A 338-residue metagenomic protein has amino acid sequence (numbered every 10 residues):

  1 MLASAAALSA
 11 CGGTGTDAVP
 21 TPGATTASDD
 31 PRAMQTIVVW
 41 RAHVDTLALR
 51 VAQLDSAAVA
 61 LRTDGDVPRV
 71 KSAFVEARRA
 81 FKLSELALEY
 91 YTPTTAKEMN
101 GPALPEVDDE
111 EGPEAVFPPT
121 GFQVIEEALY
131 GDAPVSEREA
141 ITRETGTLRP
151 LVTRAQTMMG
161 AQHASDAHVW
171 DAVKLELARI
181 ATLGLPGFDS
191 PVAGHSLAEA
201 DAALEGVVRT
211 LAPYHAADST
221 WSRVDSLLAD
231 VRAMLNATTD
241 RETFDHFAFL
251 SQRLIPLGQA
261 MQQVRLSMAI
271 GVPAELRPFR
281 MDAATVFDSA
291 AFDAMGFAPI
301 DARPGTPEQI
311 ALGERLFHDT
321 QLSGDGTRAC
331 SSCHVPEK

Functional and structural regions predicted by a protein language model:
M1-S9: Bacterial N-terminal signal peptides
C11-G15: Bacterial signal peptide processing site
P20-G296: Mature extracytoplasmic or organellar-lumen-exposed domains after removal of signal/transit peptides
A77, L316-E337: The canonical Cys-X-X-Cys-His
V231, E337-K338: Solvent-exposed helix-loop boundary motif
F287, A291-A302, G324-R328, K338: Electron-transfer interface patches adjacent to heme c in soluble/periplasmic c-type cytochromes and di-/multiheme
G296-F317: Short, charged low-complexity linear segments at domain edges
